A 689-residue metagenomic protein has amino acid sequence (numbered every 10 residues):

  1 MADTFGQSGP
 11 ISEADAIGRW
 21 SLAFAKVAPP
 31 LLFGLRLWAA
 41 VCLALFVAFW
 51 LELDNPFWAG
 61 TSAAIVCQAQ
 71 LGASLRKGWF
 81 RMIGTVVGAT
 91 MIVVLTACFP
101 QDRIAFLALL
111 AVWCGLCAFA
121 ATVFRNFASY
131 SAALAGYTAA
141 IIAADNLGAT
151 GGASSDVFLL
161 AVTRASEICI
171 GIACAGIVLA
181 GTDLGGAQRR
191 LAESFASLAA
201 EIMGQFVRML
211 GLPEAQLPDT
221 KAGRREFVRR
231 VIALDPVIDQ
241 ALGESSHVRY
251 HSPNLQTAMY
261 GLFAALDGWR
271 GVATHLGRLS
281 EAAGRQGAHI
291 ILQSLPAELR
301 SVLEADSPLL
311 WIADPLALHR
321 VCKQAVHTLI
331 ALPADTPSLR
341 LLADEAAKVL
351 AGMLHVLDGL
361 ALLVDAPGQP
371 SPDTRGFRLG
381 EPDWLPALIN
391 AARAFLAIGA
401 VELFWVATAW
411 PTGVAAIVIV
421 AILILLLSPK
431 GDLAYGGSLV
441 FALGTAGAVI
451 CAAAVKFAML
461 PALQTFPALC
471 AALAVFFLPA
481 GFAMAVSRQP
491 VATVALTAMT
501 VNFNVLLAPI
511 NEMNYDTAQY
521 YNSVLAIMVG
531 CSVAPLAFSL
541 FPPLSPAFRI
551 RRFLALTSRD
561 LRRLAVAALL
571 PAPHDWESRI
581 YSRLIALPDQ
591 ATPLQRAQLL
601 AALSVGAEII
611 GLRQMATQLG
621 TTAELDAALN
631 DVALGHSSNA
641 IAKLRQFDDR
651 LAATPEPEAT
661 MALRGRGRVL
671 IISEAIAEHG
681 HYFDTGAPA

Functional and structural regions predicted by a protein language model:
M1-S246, Y250, D358-A601, Y682: A transmembrane helix-and-boundary motif of multi-pass membrane transporters/channels
Q188, I550, L554, E577-L584 (+5 more regions): Generic hydrophobic, helix-prone segments enriched in Leu/Val/Ile
L198-Q216, L255-T374, G611-A689: Soluble C-terminal extramembrane regulatory/interaction domains of multi-pass membrane proteins
R224-F227, L255, L279, V605: Hydrophobic N-terminal alpha-helices or hydrophobic patches in metabolic proteins across all domains of life
A591-L619: Active-site segments that bind and position negatively charged phosphate/pyrophosphate groups
